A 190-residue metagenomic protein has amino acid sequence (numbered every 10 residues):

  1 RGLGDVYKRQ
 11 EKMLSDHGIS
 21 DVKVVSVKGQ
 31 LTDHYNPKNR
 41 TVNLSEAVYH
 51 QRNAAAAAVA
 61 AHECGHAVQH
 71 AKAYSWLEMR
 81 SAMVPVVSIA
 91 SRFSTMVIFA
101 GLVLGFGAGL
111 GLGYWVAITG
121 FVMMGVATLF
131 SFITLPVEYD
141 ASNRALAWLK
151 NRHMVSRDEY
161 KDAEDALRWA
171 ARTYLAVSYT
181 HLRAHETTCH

Functional and structural regions predicted by a protein language model:
G2-R9, T180-T187: Conserved small/polar residues in nucleotide/adenosyl-binding loops
G4-K38: Auxiliary, metal-adjacent structural segments of Zn-dependent hydrolase domains
N36-V59, A67-N143, A147-K150, M154 (+1 more regions): A Zn2+-metalloprotease active-site environment signal
